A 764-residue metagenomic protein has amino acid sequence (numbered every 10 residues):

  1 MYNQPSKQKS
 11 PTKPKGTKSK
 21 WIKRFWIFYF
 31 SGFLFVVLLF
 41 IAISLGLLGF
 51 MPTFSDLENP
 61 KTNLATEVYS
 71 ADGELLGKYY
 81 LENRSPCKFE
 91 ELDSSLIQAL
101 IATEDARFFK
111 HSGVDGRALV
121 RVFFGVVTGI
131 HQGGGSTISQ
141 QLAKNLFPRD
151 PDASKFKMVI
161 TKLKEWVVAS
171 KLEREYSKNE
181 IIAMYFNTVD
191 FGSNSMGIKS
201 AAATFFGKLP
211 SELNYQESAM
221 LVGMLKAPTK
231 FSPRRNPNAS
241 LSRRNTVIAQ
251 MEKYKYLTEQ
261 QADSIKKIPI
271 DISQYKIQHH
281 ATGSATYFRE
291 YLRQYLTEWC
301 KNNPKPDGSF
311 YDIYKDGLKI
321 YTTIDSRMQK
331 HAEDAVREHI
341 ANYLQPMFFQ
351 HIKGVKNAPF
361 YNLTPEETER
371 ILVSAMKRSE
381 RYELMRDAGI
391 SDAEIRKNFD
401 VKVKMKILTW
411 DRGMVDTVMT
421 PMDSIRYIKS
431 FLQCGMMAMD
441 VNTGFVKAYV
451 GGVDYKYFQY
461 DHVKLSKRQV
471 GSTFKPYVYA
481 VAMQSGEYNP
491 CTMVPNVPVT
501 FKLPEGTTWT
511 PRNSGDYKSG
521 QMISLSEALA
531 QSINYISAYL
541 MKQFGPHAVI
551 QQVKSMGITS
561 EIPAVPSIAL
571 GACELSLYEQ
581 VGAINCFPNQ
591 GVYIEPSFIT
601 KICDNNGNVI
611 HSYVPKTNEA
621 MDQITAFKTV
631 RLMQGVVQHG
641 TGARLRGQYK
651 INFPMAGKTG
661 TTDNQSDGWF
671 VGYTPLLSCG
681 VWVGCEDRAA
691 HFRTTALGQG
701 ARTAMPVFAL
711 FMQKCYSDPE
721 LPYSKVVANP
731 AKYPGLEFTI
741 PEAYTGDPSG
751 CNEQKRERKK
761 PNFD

Functional and structural regions predicted by a protein language model:
M1-Y69, V127, Y343: N-terminal type II signal-anchor transmembrane helix that functions as the membrane-insertion/stop-transfer segment
Y2-S6, K18-S19, N63-A65, Y69-S264 (+11 more regions): Peptidoglycan glycan-strand catalytic modules in the bacterial/periplasmic cell-wall system
A102-D115, T128-G133, L172-K178, D190-S195 (+13 more regions): Bacterial peptidoglycan biogenesis and beta-lactam-recognition machinery
D115-R121, L163, K199, N238-S240 (+5 more regions): Acidic/histidine-enriched alpha-helical segments
G125-D152, S211, Y275-Y287, Y488-V549 (+2 more regions): Conserved catalytic neighborhood of penicillin-recognizing serine enzymes
H131, T258-T323, R327-I390: Non-catalytic structural connector segments
E165, A169, E173, L225-R243 (+11 more regions): Active-site loop and adjoining helix of the penicillin-binding protein/serine DD-peptidase-beta-lactamase fold
T322, S326-N342, S374-D440, F445 (+6 more regions): A penicillin-recognizing enzyme superfamily signal
